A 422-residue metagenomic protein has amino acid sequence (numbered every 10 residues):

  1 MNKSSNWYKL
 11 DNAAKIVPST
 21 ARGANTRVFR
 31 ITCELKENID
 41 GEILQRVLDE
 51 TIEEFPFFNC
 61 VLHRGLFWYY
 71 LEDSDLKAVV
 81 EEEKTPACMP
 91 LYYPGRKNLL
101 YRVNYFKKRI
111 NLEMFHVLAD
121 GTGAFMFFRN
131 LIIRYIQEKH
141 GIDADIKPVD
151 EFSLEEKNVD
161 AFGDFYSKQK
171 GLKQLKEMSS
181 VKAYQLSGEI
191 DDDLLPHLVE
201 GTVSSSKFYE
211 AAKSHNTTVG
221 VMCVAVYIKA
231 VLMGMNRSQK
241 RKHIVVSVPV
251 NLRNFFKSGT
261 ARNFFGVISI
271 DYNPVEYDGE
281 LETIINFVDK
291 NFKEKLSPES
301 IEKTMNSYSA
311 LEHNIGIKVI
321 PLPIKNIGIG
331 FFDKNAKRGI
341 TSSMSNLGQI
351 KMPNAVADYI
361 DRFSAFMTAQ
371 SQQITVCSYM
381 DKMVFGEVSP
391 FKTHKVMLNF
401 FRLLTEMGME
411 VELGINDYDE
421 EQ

Functional and structural regions predicted by a protein language model:
M1-F67, D75-R102, L232-Q422: Acyl-thioester-dependent acyl-group transfer interface
N2-N12, R109, L118-M126, N130-E210 (+1 more regions): Non-catalytic, low-complexity flexible loops and terminal extensions
K36-I52, E113-R129, L198-R237, M344 (+2 more regions): Acyl activation and transfer enzymes in specialized metabolism, enriched for ANL adenylate-forming modules
N38-V79, F152-D160, V181-N216, A230-N236: Contiguous N-terminal and early-domain "leader" segments and peripheral loops that mark the onset or edge of a domain
F55-G65, H140-F165, A211-V226, I327-S342: Short, charge-rich amphipathic segments
L62-E72, L100, Y105-R109, A144-D150: Short, glycine/charge-rich beta-strand/loop segments that flank catalytic centers and engage negatively charged groups
G95-L99, F106, G123, F127: Generic hydrophobic, aliphatic-rich segments that mediate packing or membrane embedding
L131, Y135-K139, V231, F292 (+1 more regions): Short, well-ordered alpha-helical segments in soluble proteins
